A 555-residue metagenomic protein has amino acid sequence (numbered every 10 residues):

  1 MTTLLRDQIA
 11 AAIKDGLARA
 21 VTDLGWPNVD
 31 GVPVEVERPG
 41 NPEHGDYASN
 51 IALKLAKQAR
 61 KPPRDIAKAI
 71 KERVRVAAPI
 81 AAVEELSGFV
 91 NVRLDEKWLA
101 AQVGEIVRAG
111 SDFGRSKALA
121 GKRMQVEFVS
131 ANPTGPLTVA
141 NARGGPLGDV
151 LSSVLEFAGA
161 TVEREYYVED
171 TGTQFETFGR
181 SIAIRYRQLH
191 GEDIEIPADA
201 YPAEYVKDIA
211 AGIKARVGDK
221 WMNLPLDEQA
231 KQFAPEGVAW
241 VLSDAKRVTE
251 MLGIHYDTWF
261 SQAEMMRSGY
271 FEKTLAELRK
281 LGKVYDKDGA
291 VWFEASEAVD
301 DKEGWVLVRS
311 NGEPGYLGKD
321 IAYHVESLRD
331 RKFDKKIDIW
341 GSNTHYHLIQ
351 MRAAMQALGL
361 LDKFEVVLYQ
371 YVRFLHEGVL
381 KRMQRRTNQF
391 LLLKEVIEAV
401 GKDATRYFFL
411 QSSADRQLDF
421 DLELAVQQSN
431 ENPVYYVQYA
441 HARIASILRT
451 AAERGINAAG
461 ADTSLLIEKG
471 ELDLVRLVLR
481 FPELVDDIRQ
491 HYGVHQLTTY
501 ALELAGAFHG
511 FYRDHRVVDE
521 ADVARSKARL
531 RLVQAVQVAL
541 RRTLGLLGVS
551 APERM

Functional and structural regions predicted by a protein language model:
M1-A101, V107-M555: Non-catalytic interaction-recognition regions
